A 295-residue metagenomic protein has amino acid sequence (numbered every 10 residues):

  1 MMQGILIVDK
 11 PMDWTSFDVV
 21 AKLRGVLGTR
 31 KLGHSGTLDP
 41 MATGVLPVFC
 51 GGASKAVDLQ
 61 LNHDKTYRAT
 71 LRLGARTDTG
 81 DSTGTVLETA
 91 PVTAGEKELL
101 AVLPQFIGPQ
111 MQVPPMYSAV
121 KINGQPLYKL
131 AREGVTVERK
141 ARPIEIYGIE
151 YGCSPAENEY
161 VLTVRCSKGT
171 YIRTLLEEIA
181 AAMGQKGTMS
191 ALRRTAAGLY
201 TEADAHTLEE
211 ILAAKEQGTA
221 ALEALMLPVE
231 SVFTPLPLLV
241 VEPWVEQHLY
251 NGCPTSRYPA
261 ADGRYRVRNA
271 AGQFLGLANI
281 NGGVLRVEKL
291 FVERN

Functional and structural regions predicted by a protein language model:
M1-P11, F17-H34, L38, A42-T43 (+3 more regions): Accessory RNA 3′-end/elbow-binding domains used by RNA modification enzymes
M1-S167, I172-H206: Catalytic cores of RNA-modifying enzymes
